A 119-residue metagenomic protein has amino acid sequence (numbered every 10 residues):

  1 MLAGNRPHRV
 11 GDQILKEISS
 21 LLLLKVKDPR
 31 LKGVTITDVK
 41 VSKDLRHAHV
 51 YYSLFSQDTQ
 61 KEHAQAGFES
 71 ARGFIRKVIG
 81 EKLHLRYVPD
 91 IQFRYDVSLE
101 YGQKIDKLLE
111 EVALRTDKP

Functional and structural regions predicted by a protein language model:
M1-A48, S53-P119: Charge-rich, low-complexity N-terminal segments
